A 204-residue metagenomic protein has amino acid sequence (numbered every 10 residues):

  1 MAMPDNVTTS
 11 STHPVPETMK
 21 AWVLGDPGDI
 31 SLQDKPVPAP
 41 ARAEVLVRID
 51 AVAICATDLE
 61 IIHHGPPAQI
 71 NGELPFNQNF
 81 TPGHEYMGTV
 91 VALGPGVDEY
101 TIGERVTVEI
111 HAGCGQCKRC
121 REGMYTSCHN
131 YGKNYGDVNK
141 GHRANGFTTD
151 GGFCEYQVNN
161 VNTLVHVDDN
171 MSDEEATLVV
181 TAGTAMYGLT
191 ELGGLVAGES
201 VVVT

Functional and structural regions predicted by a protein language model:
M1-K20: Basic/polar N-terminal segments that are highly enriched at the extreme N-terminus, encompassing both cleavable
M19, E104, G198-S200: Nucleotide donor/acceptor-binding cores
W22-D29: Extracellular beta-rich ligand/substrate-recognition surface
D29-P36: Short glycine/threonine/proline-enriched tight-turn/helix- or strand-capping micro-motif at secondary-structure
V37, E73-N77, H84, C114-V202: NAD(P)H dinucleotide-binding glycine-rich loop of Rossmann-like/cofactor-binding domains, especially the beta1-alpha1
P38-V52, P67-R121, T126, D150 (+1 more regions): Glycine-rich beta-strand-centered segment in the early N-terminal region that forms part of a ligand/cofactor-binding
T57-H63: Cytochrome P450 core scaffold surrounding the K-helix E-X-X-R motif and the conserved "meander" helix-loop region
L59, E99, S127-Y131: Short, solvent-exposed secondary-structure boundary/capping segments
